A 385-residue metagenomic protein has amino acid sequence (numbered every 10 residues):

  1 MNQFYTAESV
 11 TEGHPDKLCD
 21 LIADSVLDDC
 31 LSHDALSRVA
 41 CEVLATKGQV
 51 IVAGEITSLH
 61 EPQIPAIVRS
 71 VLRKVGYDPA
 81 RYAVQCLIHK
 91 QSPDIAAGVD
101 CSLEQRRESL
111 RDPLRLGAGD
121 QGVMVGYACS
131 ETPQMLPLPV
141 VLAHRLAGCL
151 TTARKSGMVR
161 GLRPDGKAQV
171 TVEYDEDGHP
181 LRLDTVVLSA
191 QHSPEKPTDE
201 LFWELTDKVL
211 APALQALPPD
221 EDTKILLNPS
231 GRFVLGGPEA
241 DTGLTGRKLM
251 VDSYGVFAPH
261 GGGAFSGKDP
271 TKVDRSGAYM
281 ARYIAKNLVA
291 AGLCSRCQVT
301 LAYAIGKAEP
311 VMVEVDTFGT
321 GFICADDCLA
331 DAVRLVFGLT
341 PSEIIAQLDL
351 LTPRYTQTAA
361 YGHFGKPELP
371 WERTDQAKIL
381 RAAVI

Functional and structural regions predicted by a protein language model:
M1-A40, A45: N-terminal, positively charged regions that mediate nucleic acid binding
T6, G48, A66, R73 (+3 more regions): Glycine-rich, mobile lid/loop segments that gate access to catalytic sites or pores
E8-V10, H14-C19, L116-T132, V234-A258 (+2 more regions): Conserved phosphate/anionic-ligand binding catalytic regions in large, soluble enzymes, centered on
E12-L31, A128-G148, K268-G292: Alpha-helical support elements that line or immediately flank enzyme active sites and cofactor-binding pockets
S37-C41, G166-V172, T223-L227, L293-A304: A short glycine-rich, hydrophobically flanked beta-strand micro-motif that places a catalytic Asp/Glu for divalent metal
V43, G122-C129, A168-H192, E239-A258 (+2 more regions): Short beta-strand elements
T46, R296, Y303-I385: Internal helix-turn-beta structural module
K196-A290: Glycine-rich anion/phosphate-binding loop at the beta-strand->alpha-helix junction
